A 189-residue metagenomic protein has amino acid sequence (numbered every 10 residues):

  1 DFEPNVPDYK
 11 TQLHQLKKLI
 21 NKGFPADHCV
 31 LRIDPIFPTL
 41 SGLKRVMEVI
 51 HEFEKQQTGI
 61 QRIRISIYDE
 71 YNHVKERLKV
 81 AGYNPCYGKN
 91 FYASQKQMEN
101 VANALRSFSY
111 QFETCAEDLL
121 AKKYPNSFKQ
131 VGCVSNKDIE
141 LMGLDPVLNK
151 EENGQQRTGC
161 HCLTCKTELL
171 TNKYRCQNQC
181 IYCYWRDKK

Functional and structural regions predicted by a protein language model:
D1-V101: Conserved AdoMet/S-adenosylmethionine-binding subsite of the radical SAM
I33-P35, I65-D69, Y110-Y124, T171-N172 (+1 more regions): Acidic carboxylate-rich catalytic motifs and surrounding loops in phosphoryl-/glycosyl-chemistry enzymes
G88-N90, C115-A116, C165-K166: Surface-exposed, charged/polar loop-rich segments that form substrate/cofactor-binding or regulatory interfaces
E99, N103-R106, I181: A broad, structural surface signal
N103-K137: Polybasic, low-complexity association/targeting segments
N126-K173: N-terminal [4Fe-4S]-dependent radical SAM core
K166-D187: Local cysteine-cluster metal-coordination motifs and their immediate loop/turn environment, predominantly Fe-S cluster
